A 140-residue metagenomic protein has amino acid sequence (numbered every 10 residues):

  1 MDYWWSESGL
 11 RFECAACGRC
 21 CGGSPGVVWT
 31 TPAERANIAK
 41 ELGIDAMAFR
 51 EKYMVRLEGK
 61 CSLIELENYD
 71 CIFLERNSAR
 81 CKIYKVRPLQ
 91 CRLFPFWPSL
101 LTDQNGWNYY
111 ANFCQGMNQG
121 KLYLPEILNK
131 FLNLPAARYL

Functional and structural regions predicted by a protein language model:
M1-L140: Short loop/turn segments that flank or connect secondary-structure elements
